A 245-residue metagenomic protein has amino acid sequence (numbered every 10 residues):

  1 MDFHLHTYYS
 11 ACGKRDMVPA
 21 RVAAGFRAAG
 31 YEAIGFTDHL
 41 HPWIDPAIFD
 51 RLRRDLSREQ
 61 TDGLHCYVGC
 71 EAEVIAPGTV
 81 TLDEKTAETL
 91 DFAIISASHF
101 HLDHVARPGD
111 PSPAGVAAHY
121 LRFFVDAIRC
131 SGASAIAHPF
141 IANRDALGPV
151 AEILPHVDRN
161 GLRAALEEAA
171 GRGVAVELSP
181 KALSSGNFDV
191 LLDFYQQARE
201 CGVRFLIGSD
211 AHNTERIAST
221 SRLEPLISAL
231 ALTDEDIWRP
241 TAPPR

Functional and structural regions predicted by a protein language model:
M1-A76, N143-R159, A164, G173 (+5 more regions): An N-terminally biased module of ancient metal coordination in phosphate/nucleic-acid-related enzymes
G13-M17, A114-A118, H156, F188-D189: Conserved phosphate-coordination/catalytic loops
V22, G78-L82, L192: Alpha-helical scaffolding within the catalytic cores of extracellular/periplasmic polymer-degrading hydrolases
R27-G30, T86, I128-R129, R199 (+1 more regions): Non-catalytic positions within long, well-ordered alpha-helices that form the structural scaffold/packing of enzyme
P46-R172: Extended substrate/RNA-proximal surfaces in nucleic-acid metabolism proteins
V125, C130, I141, P225-S228 (+2 more regions): C-terminal functional module detector
A175-E177, A182-L232: H/E-rich (His + Asp/Glu) clusters that bind or coordinate divalent metals
